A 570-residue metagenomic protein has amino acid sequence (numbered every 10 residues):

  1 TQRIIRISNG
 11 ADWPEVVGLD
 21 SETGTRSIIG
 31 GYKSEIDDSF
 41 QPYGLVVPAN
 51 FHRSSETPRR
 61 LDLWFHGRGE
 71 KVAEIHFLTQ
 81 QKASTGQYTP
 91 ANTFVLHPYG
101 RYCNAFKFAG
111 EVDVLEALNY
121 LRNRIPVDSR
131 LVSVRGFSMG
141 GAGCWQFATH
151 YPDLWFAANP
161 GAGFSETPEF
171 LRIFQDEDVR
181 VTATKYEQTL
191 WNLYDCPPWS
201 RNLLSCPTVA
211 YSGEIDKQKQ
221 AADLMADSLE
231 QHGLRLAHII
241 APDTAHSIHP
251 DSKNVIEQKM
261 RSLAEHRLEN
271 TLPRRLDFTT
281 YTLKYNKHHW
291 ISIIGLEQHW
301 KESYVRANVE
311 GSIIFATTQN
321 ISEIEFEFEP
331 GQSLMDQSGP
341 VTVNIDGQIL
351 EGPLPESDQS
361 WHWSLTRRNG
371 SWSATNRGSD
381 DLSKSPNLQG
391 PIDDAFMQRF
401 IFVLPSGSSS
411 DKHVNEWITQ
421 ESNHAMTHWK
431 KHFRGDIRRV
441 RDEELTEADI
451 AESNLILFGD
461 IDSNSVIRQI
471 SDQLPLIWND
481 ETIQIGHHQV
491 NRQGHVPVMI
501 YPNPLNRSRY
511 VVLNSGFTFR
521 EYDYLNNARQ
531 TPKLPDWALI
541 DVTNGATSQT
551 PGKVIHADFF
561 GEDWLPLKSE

Functional and structural regions predicted by a protein language model:
T1-R59: A domain-start/cap signature at the N-terminus of enzymes
A49-T57, F106-M139, T149-W155, N202: Gly/Ser-rich "nucleophile elbow"/oxyanion-hole loop immediately N-terminal to the catalytic nucleophile in hydrolases
P58-R124: Active-site machinery of serine-nucleophile hydrolases
W64, V134-G136, N159-G161, Y211: Short beta-strand immediately N-terminal to the catalytic nucleophile in serine-hydrolase-like folds
G69-Q80, D153-R201, S205-C206: Mobile cap/lid helix-loop segments that gate and shape the active-site cleft of serine hydrolases
S205-S212, A237-H238: Catalytic His-Asp charge-relay segment
I215-I314, N320: C-terminal catalytic histidine-bearing segment of alpha/beta-hydrolase fold enzymes
F326-E570: Solvent-exposed alpha-helical segments and adjacent loops that form catalytic or protein-interaction surfaces
